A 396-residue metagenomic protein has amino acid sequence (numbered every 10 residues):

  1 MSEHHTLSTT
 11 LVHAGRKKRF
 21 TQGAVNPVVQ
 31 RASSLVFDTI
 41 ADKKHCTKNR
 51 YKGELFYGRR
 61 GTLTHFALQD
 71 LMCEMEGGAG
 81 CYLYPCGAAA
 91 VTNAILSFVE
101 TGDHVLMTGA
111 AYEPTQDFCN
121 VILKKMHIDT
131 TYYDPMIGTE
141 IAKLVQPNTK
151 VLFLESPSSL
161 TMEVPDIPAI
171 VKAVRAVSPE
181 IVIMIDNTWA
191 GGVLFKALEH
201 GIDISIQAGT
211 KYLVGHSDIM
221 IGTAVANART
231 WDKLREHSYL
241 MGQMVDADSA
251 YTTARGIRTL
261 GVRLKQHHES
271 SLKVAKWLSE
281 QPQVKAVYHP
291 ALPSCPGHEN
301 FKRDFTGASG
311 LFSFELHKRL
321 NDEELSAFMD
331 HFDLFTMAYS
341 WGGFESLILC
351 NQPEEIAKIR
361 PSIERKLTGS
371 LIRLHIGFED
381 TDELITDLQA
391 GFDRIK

Functional and structural regions predicted by a protein language model:
M1-K52: N-terminal glycine-rich, Lys/His-bearing helix-loop that initiates the first secondary-structure elements of many
S2, L11-F20, C81-P282, Y288: Conserved PLP-enzyme active-site core in the AAT-like
S2-S8, A14-R16, L63, V225 (+3 more regions): Positively charged, small/polar-rich N-terminal and surface patches that mediate targeting and assembly and bind
R16-K18, R31-D38, W189-G191, K211 (+7 more regions): Glycine-rich beta-alpha junction loops
S34, T39-A89, P114-V121: Conserved N-terminal alpha-helix of the aminotransferase class I/II PLP-enzyme fold
N120-V121, D129-T131, K150, R263 (+2 more regions): PLP-dependent enzyme catalytic core of the Aspartate aminotransferase-like
V225, S313-E315, H375-G377: Short hydrophobic/aromatic beta-strand micro-patches that form the beta-sheet surface supporting nucleotide- or nucleic
L272-G342, I356-K366, K396: Conserved small-domain helix->loop->beta segment predominantly found in fold-type I
